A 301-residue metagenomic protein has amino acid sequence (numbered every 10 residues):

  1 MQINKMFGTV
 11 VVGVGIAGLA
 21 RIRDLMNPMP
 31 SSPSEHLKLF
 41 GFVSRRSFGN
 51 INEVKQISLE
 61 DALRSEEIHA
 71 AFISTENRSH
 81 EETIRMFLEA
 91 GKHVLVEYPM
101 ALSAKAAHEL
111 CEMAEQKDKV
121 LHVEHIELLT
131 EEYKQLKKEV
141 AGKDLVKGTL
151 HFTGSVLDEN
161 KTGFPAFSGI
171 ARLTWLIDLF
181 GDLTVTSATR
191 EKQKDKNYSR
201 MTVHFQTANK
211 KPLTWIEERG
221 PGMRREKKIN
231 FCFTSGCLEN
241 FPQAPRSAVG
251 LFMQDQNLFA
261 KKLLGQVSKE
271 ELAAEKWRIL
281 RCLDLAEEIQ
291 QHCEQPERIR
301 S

Functional and structural regions predicted by a protein language model:
M1-N4, V11, S31, F48-N50 (+3 more regions): C-terminal helix-rich "cap/oligomerization" subdomain common to oxidoreductases
M1-N52: N-terminal Rossmann-like dinucleotide-binding module
L37, A90-K92, Q116-V120, K210: A short helix->loop->beta-strand "cap" motif at the edges of active sites that frequently abuts
L37-L39, I68-A71, L145: Local beta-strand N-terminus motif with an aromatic residue
I51-M113: Beta-loop-alpha module in the N-terminal Rossmann-like domain of NAD(P)-dependent dehydrogenases, especially those
R78, A101-E159: A contiguous active-site-proximal alpha/beta segment in oxidoreductase catalytic domains
G154-R224, W277-L280: Rossmann-like dinucleotide-binding domain that binds NAD(P)(H)
K192-Y198, Q206-L263, V267-E275: NAD(P)-dinucleotide binding in Rossmann-like oxidoreductases
